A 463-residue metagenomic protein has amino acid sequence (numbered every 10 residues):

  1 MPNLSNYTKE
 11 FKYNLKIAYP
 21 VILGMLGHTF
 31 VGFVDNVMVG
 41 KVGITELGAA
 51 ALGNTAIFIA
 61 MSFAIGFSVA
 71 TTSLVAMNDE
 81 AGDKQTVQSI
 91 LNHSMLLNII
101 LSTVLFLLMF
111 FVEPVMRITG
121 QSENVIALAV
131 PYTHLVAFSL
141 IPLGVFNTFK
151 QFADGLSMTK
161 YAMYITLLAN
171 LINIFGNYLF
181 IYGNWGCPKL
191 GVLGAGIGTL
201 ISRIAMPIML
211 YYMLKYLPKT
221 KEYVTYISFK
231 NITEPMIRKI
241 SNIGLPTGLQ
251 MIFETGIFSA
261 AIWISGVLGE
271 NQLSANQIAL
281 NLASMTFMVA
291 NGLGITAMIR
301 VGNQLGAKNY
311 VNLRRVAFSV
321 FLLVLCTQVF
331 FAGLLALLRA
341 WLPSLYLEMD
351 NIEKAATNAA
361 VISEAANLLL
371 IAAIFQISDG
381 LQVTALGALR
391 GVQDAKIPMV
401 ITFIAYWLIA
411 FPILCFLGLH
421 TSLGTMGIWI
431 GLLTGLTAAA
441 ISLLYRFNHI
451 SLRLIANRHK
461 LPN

Functional and structural regions predicted by a protein language model:
M1-A18, V75-I141, C187-L245, V301-I374 (+1 more regions): Short alpha-helical transmembrane segments in multi-pass integral membrane proteins
N6-V37, K41-V42, F58-A70, L74 (+6 more regions): N-terminal transmembrane alpha-helices
K16-D35, L135, A169, S202-M206 (+4 more regions): Transmembrane helical elements of multi-pass membrane transporters/channels
L26, F30-G48, M116-E123, L179-L190 (+3 more regions): Helix-terminus/linker motif at the lipid-water interface of multi-pass membrane proteins
V39-G40, A76, D154, I181 (+6 more regions): Helix-capping/transition residues at the boundaries of transmembrane alpha-helices and the short helical linkers
L47-F106, F110, L143-A162, N276-R339 (+1 more regions): Small-residue-rich hydrophobic transmembrane alpha-helices
I59-S62, N173-N177, P207-Y211, M285-M288 (+3 more regions): Hydrophobic transmembrane alpha-helices of multi-pass small-molecule transporters
S68, T72, V136-D154, A162-N170 (+6 more regions): Short runs within selected transmembrane alpha-helices of multi-pass transporters and secretion channels
